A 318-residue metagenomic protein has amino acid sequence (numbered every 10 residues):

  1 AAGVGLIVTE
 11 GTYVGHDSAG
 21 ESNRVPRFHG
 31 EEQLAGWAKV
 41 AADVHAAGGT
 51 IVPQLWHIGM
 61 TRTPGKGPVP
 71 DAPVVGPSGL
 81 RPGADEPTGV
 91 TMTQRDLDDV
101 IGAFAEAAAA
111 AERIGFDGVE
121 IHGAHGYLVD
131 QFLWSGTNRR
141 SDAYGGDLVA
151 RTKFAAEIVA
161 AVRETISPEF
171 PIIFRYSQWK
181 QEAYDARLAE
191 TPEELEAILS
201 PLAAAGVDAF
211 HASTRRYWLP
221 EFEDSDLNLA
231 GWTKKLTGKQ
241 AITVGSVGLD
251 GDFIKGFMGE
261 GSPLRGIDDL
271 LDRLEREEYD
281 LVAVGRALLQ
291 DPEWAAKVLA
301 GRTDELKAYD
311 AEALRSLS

Functional and structural regions predicted by a protein language model:
A1-S318: Flavin-dependent oxidoreductase catalytic cores
